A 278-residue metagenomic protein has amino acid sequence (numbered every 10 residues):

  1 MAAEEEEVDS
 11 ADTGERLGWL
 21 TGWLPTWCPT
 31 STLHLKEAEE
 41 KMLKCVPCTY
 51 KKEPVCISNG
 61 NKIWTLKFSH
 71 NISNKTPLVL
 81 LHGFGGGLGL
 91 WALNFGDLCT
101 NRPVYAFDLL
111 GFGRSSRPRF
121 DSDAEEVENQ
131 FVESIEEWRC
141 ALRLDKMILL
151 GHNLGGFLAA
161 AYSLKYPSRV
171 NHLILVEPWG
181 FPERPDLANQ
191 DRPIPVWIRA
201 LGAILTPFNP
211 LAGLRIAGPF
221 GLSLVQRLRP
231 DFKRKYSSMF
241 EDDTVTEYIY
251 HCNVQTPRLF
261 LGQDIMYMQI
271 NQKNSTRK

Functional and structural regions predicted by a protein language model:
A2-Y50, E125-E133, C140-A141, D145 (+2 more regions): Flexible "cap/lid" subdomain of the alpha/beta-hydrolase fold that forms the substrate-access gate
D12-R16, L20, I57, F84-G85 (+1 more regions): Intrinsically disordered, low-complexity regions enriched in Ser/Pro/Gly/Gln/His and often acidic
K51-S58: Short acidic-hydrophobic surface loop/beta-edge motif
N61, K75-L78, E125-S134: Glycine-rich, flexible loop segments associated with nucleotide phosphate handling
N61-F120, L142, H152-L158, K165: Conserved HGGG/HGGXW glycine-rich cap/lid loop of the alpha/beta-hydrolase fold
I135, A159: Aromatic/hydrophobic pocket-lining residues that form π-stacking "cages" and hydrophobic walls in ligand
